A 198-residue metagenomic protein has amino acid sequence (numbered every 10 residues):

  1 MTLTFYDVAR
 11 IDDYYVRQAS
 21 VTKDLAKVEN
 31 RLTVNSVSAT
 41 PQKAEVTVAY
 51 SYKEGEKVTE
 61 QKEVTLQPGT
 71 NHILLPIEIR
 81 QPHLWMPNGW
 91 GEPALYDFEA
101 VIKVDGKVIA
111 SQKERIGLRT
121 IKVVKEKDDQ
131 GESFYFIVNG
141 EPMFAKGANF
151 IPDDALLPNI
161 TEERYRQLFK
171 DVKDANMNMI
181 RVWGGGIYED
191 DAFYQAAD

Functional and structural regions predicted by a protein language model:
M1-Y188: Secreted/periplasmic carbohydrate-active enzymes, especially glycoside hydrolases
G184-G185, D190-D198: N-terminal catalytic cores of secreted or lumenal carbohydrate-active enzymes
